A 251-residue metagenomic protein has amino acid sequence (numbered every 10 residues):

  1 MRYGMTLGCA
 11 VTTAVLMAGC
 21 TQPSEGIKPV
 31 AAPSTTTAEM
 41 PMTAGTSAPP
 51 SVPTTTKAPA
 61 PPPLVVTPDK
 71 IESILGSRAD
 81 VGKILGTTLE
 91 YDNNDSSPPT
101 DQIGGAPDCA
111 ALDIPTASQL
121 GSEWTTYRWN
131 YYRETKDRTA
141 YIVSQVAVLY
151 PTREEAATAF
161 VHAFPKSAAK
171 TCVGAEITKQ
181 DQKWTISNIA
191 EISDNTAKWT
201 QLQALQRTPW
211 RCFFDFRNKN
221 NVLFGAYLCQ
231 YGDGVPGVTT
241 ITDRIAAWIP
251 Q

Functional and structural regions predicted by a protein language model:
L16-G19: C-terminal motif of bacterial Sec signal peptides marking the signal peptidase cleavage site
T21-S24: Bacterial signal peptide processing site
V30-A31, G45, P49-Y131: N-terminal "mature-domain start" segment
T88-E90, K166-R211: Short Gly/Thr-rich strand-loop-strand
R128-T135, R211-K219: Short, surface-exposed beta-strand/loop micro-motifs that present aromatic residues
R128-T158: A short acidic-to-branched-hydrophobic micro-motif
V143-V146, R217-Q230: Short, well-ordered beta-strand elements
G225-Q251: Surface-exposed amphipathic alpha-helical segments
